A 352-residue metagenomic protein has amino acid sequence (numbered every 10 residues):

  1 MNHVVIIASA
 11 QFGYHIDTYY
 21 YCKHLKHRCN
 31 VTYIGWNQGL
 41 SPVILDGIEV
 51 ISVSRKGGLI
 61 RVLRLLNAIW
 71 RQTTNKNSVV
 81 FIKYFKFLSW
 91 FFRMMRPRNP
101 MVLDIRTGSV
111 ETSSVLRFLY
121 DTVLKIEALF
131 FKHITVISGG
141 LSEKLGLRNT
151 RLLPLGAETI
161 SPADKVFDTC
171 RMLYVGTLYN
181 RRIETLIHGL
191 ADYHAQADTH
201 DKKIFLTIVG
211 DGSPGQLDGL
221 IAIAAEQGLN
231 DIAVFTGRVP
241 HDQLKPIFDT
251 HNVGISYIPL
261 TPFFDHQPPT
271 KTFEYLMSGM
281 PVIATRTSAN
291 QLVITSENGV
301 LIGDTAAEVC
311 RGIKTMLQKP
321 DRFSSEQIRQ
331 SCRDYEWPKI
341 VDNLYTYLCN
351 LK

Functional and structural regions predicted by a protein language model:
V5-I7, T135, A163-L190, T207: Conserved donor-binding/catalytic core segment of Leloir-type glycosyltransferases
F12, R181, D242-L244, G254-E274 (+1 more regions): Nucleotide-sugar-dependent
K23, L66-W70, W90, L103 (+2 more regions): Membrane-proximal helix-turn-helix segments that form the acceptor-binding/catalytic region of lipid-linked
I51, D121-A163, Y174-N180, A233: Donor nucleotide-sugar binding/catalytic pocket of nucleotide-sugar-dependent glycosyltransferases
F81-L88, I105-R106: Short His-centered aromatic/hydrophobic patch
F205-L220, G237-R238: Glycosyltransferase donor-sugar binding loop
S296-A307, T315-D321: Conserved acidic donor-binding segment of nucleotide-sugar-dependent glycosyltransferases
D304, Q318-L351: A charged, aromatic-enriched C-terminal amphipathic alpha-helix characteristic of glycosyltransferases across folds
